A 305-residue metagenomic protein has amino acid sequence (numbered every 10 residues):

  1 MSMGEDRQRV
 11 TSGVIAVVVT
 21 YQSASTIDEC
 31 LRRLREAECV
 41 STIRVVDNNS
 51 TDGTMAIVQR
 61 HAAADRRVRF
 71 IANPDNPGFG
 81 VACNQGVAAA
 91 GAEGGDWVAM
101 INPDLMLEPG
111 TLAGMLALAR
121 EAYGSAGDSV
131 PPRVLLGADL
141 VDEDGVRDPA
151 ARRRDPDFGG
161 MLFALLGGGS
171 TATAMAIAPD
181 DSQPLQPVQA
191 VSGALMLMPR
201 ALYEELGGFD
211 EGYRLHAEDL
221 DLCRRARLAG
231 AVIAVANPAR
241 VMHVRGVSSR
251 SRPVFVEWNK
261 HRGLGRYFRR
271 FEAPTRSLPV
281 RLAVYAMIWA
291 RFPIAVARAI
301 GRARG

Functional and structural regions predicted by a protein language model:
M1-R33: N-proximal low-complexity "stem/linker" segments adjacent to membrane-targeting elements
R32-T42: Short, acidic, metal-binding catalytic loop of nucleotide-sugar glycosyltransferases
D47-A56, D75: A conserved acidic beta->alpha catalytic loop
Q59-A92: Conserved donor nucleotide-binding strand/loop of the catalytic core
A72-D75, V81-A82, M106, A113-L206 (+1 more regions): Acidic/His-rich active-site region of diverse nucleotide-sugar glycosyltransferases
G95-M106: Short beta-strand-to-loop acidic/aromatic patch adjacent to the donor-nucleotide binding site
Q189-G208, G212-R240: A short, conserved alpha-helix in the catalytic core of glycosyltransferases
D221-A303: Active-site-adjacent helix/loop segment of glycosyltransferases that harbors family-specific signature motifs
